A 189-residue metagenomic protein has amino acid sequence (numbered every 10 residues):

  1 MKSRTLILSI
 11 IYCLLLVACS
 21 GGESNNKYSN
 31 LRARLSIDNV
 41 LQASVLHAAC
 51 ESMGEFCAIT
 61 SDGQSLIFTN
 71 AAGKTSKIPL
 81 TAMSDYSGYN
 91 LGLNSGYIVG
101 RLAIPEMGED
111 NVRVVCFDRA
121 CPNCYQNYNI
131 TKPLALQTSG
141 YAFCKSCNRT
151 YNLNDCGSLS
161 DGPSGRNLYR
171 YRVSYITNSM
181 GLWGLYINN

Functional and structural regions predicted by a protein language model:
M1-T5: Positively charged n-region of N-terminal signal peptides that target proteins for export
L6-I11: Sec-dependent N-terminal signal peptides
Y12, V114, Q137-G140: Residue-level signal for mature regions of secreted extracellular proteins and peptides
L15-A18: C-terminal motif of bacterial Sec signal peptides marking the signal peptidase cleavage site
S24-A135, R170-N189: N-terminal pre-ligand scaffold of iron-sulfur
C124, C147-N148: Short Cys/His-rich metal-coordination motifs, predominantly Zn2+-binding knuckles/fingers
C144: Nucleic acid-binding interface residues in structured DNA/RNA-binding domains, emphasizing the DNA-engaging scaffolds
T150-P163: Short metal-binding segments enriched for Cys and/or His
